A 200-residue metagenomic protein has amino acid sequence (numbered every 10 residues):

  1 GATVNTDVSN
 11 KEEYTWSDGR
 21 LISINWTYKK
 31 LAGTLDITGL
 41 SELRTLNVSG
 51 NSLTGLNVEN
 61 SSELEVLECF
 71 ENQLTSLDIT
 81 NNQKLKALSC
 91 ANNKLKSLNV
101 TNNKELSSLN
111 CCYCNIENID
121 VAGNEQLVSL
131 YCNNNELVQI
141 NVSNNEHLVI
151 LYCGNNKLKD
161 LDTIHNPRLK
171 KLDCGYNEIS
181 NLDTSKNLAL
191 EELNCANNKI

Functional and structural regions predicted by a protein language model:
G1-T45, S52, S62, L77 (+5 more regions): N-terminal capping/linker segments that flank leucine-rich repeat
I22-I24, L46-V48, E65-C69, K86-C90 (+5 more regions): Conserved hydrophobic beta-strand positions in leucine-rich repeat
T34-L35, L56, L77, L98-V100 (+4 more regions): Canonical leucine-rich repeat
S185-I200: Leucine-rich solenoid repeat scaffolds
